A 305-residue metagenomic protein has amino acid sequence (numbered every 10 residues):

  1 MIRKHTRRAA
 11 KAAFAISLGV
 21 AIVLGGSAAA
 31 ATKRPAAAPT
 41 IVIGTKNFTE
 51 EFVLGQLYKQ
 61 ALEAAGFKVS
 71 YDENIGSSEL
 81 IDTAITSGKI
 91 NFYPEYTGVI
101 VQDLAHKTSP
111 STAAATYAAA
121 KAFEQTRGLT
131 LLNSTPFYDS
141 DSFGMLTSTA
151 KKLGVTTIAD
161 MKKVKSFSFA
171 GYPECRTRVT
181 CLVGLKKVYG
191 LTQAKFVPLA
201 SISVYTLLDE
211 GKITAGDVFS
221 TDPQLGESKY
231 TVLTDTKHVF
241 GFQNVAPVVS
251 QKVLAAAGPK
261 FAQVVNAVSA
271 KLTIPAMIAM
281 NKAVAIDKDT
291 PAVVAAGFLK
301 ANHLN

Functional and structural regions predicted by a protein language model:
M1-T40: Short, low-complexity disordered leader/linker segments with a strong preference for bacterial N-terminal type II
A30-V42, L62-E63, A159-S168, K300-N305: Immediate post-signal peptide segment of exported/extracytoplasmic ligand-binding proteins
A37-E50, K68-E73, K165-G171: Short, well-ordered beta-strand elements
Y58-A65, I158-F167, G171, C175-A194 (+1 more regions): Ligand-binding cleft/hinge of the Venus flytrap
Y71-T83, A194-T206: Short helix-initiation/N-cap motifs at beta->coil->alpha
L104-L132, E210-K212, Q224-H238: Ligand-binding "clamshell"
A113-F169, Q251, A270-I274: A conserved helix-loop-strand patch within extracytoplasmic ligand-binding domains of the periplasmic binding
G128-L129, T135-S142, T221-V268: Periplasmic-binding protein-like
